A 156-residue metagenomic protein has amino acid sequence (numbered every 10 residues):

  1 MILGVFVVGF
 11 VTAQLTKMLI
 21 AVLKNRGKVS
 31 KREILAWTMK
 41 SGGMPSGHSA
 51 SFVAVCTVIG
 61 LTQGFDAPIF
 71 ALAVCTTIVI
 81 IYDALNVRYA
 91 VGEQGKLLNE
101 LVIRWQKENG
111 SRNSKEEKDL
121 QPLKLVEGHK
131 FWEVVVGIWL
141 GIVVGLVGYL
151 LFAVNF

Functional and structural regions predicted by a protein language model:
M1-M18: N-terminal signal-anchor transmembrane alpha helix
F6, G27-K31, F70-A71: Short hydrophobic/aromatic-rich motifs at helix boundaries and adjacent loops
L15, E33-F156: Membrane-embedded catalytic cores of phosphoryl/pyrophosphoryl-handling enzymes
M18-I34: Membrane-interface helix-loop junction between the first two transmembrane segments
